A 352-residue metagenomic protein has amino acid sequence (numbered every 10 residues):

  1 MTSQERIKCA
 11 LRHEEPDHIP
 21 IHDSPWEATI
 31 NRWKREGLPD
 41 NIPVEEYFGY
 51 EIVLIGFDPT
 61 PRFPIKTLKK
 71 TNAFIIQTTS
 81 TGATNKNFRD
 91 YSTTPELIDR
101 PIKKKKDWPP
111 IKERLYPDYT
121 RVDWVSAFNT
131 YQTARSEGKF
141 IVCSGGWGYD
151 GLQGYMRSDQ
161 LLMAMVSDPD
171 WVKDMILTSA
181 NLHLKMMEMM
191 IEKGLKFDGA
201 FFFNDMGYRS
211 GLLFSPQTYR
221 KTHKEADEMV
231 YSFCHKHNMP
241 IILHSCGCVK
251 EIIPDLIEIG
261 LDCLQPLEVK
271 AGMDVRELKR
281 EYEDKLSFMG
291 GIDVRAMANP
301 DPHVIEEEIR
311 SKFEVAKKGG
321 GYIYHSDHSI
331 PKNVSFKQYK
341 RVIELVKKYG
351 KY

Functional and structural regions predicted by a protein language model:
M1-E36, I76-T78, K105, P109-Y352: Active-site loop segments of alpha/beta catalytic cores
E15, E46-V53, K69-T71, E137: Short, solvent-exposed loop/edge-beta patches enriched in aromatic
T29-R32, R62-I65, N85-N87, G151-L152: Short active-site-adjacent helix-start/loop capping segments
R32-K66: Segments that shape or occlude catalytic/ligand-binding pockets
K34-I42, F88, S92-T93, Q338: Surface-exposed flexible segments
F48-G49, P64, R89, N129 (+1 more regions): Compositionally biased, low-structure terminal segments
P64-P117, E137-G138: A contiguous, low-structure linker/loop signature
